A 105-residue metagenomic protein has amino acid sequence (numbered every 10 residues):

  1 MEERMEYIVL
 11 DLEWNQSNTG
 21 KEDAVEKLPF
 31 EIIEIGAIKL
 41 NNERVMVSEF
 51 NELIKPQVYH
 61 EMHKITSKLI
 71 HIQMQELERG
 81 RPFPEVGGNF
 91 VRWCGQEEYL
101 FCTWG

Functional and structural regions predicted by a protein language model:
E3-G105: Conserved non-catalytic scaffold segment of RNase H-like nuclease domains
